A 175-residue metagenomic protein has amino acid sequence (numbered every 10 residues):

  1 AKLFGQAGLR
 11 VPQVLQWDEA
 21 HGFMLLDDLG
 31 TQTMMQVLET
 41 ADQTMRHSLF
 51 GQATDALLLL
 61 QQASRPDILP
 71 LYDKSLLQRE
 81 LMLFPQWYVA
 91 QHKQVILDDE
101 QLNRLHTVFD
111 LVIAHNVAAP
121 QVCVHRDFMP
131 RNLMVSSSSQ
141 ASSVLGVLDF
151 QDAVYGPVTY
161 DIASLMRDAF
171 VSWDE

Functional and structural regions predicted by a protein language model:
A1-K74, L83, V89-I96, V117-A118: ATP-binding pocket architecture of kinase catalytic cores
L3, D67-P70, K74-Q78, P130 (+2 more regions): Glycan-recognition and catalytic cores of secretory/periplasmic carbohydrate-active enzymes
H21, L26, L76, E80 (+3 more regions): A generic short alpha-helical patch detector that favors 3-5-residue windows in or near N-terminal regions
M24, L60, F109-Y160, A169-W173: Active-site acidic catalytic loop and adjacent metal/ATP-binding pocket of ATP-dependent phosphoryl transfer enzymes
Q52, R104, V108, D161: Charged catalytic carboxylate motif
K74, L102, V122: Conserved phosphate/pyrophosphate-binding and hydrolysis machinery centered on Walker-type P-loop NTPases, extending
L83-H92, V158-E175: Active-site activation/catalytic loop segments of kinase-like enzymes and analogous catalytic loops in related
V95-T107: Central P-loop NTPase core of STAND/AAA+ ATPases
